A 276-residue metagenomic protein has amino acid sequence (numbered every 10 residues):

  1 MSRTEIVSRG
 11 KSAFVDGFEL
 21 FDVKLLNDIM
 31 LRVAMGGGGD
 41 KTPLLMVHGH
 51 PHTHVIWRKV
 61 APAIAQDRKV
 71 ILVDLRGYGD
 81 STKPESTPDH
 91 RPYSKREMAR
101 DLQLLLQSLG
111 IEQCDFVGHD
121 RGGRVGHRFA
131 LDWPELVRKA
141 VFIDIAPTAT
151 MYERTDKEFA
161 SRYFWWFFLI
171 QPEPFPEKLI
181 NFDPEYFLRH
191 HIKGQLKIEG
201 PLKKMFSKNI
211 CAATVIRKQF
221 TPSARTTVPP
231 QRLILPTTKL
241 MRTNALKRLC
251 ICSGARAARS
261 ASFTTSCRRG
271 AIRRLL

Functional and structural regions predicted by a protein language model:
S2-K24, D28-L31, G36-P43, I56 (+3 more regions): Flexible "cap/lid" subdomain of the alpha/beta-hydrolase fold that forms the substrate-access gate
M46-G49, L72: Structural cue for short, hydrophobic secondary-structure segments
H48-P51, T214: Conserved residues at beta->alpha junctions
H50-A61: The serine-hydrolase catalytic nucleophile loop
K59-R68, S108: A short, Lys/Arg-enriched amphipathic alpha-helix followed by its capping loop at the start of a domain
